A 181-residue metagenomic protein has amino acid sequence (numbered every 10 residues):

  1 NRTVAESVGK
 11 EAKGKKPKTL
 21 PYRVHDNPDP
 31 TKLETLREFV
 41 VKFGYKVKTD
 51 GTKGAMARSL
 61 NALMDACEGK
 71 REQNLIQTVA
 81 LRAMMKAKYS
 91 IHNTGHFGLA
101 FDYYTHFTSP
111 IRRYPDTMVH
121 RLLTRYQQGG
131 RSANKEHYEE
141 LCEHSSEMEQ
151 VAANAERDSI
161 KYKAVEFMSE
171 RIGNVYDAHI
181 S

Functional and structural regions predicted by a protein language model:
N1-E6, S109-R112: Conserved pre-motif C helix in the palm subdomain of viral-like polymerases
T3-T19: Active-site palm subdomain of RNA-directed nucleic acid polymerases
V8, E38-V40: Hydrophobic alpha-helix position signal
K13, D26-T31, V40-S181: Structured C-terminal cores of nucleic-acid metabolism proteins
